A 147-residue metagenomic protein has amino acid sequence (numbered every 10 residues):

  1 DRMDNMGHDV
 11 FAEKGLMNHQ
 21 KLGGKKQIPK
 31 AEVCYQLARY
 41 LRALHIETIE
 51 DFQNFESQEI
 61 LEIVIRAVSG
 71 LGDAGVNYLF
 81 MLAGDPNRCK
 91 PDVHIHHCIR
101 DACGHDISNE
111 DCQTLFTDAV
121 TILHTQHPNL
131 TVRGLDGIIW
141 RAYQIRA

Functional and structural regions predicted by a protein language model:
D1-S69: Alpha-helical ds-nucleic-acid-binding substructure associated with the helix-hairpin-helix region of base-excision DNA
R2, L37, L82, C98 (+1 more regions): Short acidic/histidine-centered micro-motifs embedded in hydrophobic/aromatic stretches that mark compact functional
I28-Y35, D73-F80, L135-D136: Short, well-structured alpha-helical segments
K30, P91, C112: Hydrophobic (often cysteine-bearing) scaffold residues that line and stabilize catalytic clefts of nucleotide/cofactor
Y35, H96, T117-T121: Generic solvent-exposed, charged/amphipathic alpha-helical segments that serve as macromolecular interface scaffolds
L41-E47, D85-P86, Y143-A147: Short helix-capping/linker segments at secondary-structure and domain boundaries
F55-H105: Catalytic DNA-binding helix-loop module of base-excision-repair DNA glycosylases/AP lyases
D106, E110-A147: A basic, often C-terminal nucleic-acid-binding module that engages the phosphate backbone, implemented in DNA
